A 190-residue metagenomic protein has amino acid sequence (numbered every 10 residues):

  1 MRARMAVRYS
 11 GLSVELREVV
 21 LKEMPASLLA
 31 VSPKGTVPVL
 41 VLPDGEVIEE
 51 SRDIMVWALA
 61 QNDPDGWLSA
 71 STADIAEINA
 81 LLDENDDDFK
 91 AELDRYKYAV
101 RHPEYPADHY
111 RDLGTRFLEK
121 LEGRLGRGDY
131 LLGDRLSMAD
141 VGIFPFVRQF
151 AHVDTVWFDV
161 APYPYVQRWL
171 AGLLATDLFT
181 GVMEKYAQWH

Functional and structural regions predicted by a protein language model:
M1-D112, E122: GST-like domain detector, emphasizing the conserved glutathione-binding G-site in the N-terminal thioredoxin-like
L16, D134, V182-M183: A generic structural-conservation signal
D53, Y165, L178: Residue-level recognition of oxygen-bearing side chains
E77, L81-A175: GST-like fold's C-terminal all-alpha helical module
A175-M183: C-terminal peripheral helix-coil segments that are non-catalytic and often amphipathic
M183-H190: Terminal-tail/helix-coil boundary detector
